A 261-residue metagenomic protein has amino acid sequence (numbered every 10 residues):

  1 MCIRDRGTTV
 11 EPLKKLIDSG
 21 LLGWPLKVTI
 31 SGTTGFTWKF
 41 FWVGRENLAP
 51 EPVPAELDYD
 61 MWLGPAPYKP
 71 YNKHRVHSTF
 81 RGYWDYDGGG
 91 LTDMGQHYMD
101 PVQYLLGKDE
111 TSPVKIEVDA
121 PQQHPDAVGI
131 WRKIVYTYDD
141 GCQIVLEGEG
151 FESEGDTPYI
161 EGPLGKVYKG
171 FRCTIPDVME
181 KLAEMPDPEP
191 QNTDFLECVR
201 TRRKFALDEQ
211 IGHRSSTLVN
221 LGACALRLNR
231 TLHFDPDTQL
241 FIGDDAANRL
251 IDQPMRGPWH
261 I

Functional and structural regions predicted by a protein language model:
M1-I3: Short, small-residue-biased leader/transition segments that mark boundaries at the very start of proteins
L13-I17, Y59, L63, M99 (+5 more regions): Non-transmembrane alpha-helical segments in soluble domains of secreted/periplasmic/extracellular proteins
L21-T29: A short alpha-helix-loop-beta-strand transition element characteristic of N-terminal alpha/beta dinucleotide-binding
T29-R75, I251-Q253: Core domains of carbohydrate- and sulfate-ester-processing enzymes
A49, D85-T92, V118-Q123, M179-M185 (+1 more regions): Active-site rim elements
P52, D60-D140: Rossmann-like dinucleotide-binding domain that binds NAD(P)(H)
H124-V128, V135-P190: NAD(P)-dinucleotide binding in Rossmann-like oxidoreductases
C198-I261: C-terminal helix-rich "cap/oligomerization" subdomain common to oxidoreductases
